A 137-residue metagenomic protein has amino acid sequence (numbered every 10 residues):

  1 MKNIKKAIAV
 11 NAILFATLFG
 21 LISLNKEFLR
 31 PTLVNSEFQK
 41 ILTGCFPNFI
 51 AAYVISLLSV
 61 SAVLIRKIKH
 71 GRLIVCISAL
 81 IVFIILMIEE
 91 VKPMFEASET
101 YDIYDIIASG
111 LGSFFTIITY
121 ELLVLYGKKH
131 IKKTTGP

Functional and structural regions predicted by a protein language model:
M1-P137: Bulky hydrophobic segments
